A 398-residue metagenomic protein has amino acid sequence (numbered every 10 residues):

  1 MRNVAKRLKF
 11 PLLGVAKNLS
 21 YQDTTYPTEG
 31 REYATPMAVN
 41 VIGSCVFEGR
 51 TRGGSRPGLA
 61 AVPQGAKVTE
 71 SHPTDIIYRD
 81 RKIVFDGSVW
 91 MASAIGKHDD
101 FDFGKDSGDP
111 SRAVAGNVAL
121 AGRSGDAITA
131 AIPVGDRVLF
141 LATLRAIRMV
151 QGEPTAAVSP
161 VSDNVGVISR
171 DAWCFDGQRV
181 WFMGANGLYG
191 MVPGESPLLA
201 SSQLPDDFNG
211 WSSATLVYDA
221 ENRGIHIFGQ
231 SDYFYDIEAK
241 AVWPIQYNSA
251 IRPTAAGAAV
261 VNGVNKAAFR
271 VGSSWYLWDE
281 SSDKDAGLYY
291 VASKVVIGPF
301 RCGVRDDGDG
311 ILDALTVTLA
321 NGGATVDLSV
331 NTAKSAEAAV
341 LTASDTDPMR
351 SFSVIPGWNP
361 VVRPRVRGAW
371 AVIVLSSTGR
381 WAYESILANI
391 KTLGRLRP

Functional and structural regions predicted by a protein language model:
M1-S71, R79, V165-I168, F175-R179 (+2 more regions): Beta-sheet repeat architectures centered on beta-propellers
V68-R81, F85-V217: Beta-propeller and closely related beta-pinwheel folds
